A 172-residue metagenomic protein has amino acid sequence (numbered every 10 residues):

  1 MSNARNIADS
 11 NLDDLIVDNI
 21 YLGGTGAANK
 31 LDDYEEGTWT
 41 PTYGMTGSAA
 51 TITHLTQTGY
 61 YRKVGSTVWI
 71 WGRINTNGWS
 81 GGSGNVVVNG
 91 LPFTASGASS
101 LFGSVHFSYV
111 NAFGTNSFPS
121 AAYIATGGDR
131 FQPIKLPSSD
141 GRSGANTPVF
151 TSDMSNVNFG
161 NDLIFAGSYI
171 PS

Functional and structural regions predicted by a protein language model:
M1-G23: Short, low-complexity N-terminal tether/leader segments at secretion or assembly junctions of large, surface-exposed
D18-S172: Surface-exposed molecular-recognition determinants
